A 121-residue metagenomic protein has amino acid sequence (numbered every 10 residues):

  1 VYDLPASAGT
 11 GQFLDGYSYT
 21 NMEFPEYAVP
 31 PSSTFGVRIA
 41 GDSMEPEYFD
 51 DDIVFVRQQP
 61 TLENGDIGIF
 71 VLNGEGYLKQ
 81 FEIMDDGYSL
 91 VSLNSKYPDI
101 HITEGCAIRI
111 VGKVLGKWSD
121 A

Functional and structural regions predicted by a protein language model:
V1-D50, P98, G116-A121: Short, positionally conserved secondary-structure boundary motifs
I39, V56-Q58, I102: Hydrophobic residues in beta-strands and at strand termini
L72-Y77, I108-R109: Short coil-to-beta-strand transition motifs
I83-A121: Glycine- and charge-enriched low-complexity intrinsically disordered segments
